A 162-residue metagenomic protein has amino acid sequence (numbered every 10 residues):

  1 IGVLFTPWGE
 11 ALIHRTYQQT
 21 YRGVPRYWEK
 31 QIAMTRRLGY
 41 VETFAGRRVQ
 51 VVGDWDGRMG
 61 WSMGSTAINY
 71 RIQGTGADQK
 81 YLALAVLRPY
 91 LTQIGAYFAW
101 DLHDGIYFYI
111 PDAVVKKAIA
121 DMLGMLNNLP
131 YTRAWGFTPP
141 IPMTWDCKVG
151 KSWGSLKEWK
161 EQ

Functional and structural regions predicted by a protein language model:
I1-Q162: Conserved catalytic core of nucleotide polymerization and phosphodiester-bond processing enzymes
